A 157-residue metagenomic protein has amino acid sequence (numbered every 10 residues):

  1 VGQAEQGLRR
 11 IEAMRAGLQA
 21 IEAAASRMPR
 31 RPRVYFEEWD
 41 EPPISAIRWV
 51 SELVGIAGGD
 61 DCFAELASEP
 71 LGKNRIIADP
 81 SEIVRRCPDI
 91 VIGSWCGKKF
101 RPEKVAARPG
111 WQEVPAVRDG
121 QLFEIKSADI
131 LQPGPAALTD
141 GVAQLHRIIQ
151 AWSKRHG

Functional and structural regions predicted by a protein language model:
V1-G2: Helix-loop "lid/cap" segments that line or gate small-molecule binding pockets
Q6-L8, E12-T139, R147, A151-H156: Binding-cleft/active-site segments that stabilize strongly anionic ligands or cofactors
